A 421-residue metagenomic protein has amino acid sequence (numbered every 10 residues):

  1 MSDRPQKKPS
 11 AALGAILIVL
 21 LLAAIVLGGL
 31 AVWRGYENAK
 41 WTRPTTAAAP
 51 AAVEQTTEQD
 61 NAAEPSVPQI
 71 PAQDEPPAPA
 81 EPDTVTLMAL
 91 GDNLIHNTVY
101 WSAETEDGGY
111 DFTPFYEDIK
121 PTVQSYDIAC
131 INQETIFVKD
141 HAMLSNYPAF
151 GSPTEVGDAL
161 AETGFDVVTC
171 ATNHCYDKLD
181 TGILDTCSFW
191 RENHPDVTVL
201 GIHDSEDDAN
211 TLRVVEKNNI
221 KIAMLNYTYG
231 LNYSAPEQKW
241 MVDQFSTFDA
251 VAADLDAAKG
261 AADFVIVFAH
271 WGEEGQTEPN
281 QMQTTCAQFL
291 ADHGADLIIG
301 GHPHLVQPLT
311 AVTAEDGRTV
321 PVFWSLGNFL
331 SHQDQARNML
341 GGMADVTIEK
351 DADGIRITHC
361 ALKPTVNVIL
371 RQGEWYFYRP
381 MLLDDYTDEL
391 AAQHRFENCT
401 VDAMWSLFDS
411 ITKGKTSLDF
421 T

Functional and structural regions predicted by a protein language model:
S2-D3, A12-E54, E58-T421: Acidic, metal/ion-coordinating pockets
K7-P9: Glycine-centered recognition micro-motifs in short, flexible terminal segments and loops
